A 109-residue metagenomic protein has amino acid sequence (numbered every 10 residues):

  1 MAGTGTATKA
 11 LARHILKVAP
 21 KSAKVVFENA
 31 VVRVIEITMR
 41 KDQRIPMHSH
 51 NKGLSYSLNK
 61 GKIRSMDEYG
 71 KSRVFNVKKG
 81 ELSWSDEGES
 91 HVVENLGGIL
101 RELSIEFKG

Functional and structural regions predicted by a protein language model:
M1-E36, R44-M47, R73-K78, L82-D86 (+2 more regions): A short, N-terminal "cap"/entry segment at the start of jelly-roll beta-barrel domains of the cupin/DSBH fold
M39-D42, N51-K52: Short coil/turn motif common to extracellular beta-sandwich-like domains
H48-H50, H91: Histidine-centered divalent metal-coordination motifs
H50-Y69: Glycine- and acidic-residue-biased ligand/ion/polar-headgroup-sensing regions
V92-L96: Asparagine-centered strand-capping/turn motif at beta-strand->loop junctions
